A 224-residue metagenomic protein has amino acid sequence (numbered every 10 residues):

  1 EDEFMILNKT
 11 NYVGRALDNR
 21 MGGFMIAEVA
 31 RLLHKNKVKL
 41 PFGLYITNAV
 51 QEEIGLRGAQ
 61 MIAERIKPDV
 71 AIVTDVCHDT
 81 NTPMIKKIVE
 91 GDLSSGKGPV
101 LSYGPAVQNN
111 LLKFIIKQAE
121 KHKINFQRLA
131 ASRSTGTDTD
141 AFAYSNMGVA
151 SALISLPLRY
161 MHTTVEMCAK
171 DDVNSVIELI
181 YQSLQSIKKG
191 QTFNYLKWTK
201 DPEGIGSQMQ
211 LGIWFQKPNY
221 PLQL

Functional and structural regions predicted by a protein language model:
E1-I6, K86, A150-S155: Acidic-glycine-rich active-site phosphate/pyrophosphate-binding loop
E1-T10, N19, S102-Y103: Phosphate/diphosphate-binding glycine-rich loops and adjacent basic-rich segments that engage nucleotide
F4, T47-I54, V76-H78, R133 (+1 more regions): Acidic, glycine-rich active-site loops and adjacent beta-strand->loop/helix elements that engage anionic groups
K9-E53, V176-Y181: Alpha-helical metal-binding/catalytic segments enriched in His/Glu/Asp
R20-G23, G55-G58, G136-T139, T163: Short glycine/serine/threonine-rich phosphate/pyrophosphate-binding segments that cradle anionic phosphate groups
I62-T82: A glycine-rich helix N-cap at a beta->alpha junction
P68, I85-G98: Active-site loop ensemble at the mouth of alpha/beta enzyme cores that anchors a bound cofactor
L93-I177, Q182-L224: Active-site-adjacent substrate-binding region of metalloamidase/peptidase-like peptide-processing proteins
